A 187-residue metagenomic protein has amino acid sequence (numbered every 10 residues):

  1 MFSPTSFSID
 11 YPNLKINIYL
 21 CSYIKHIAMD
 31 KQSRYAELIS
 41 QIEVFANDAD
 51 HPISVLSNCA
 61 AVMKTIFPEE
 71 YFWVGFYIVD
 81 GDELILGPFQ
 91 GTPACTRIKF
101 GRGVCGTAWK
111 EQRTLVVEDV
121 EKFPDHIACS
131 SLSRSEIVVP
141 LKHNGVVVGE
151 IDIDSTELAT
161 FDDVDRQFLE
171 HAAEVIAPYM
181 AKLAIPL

Functional and structural regions predicted by a protein language model:
M1-A28: N-terminal amphipathic/basic-hydrophobic helices that include classical n-h-c signal peptides and signal-anchor
N17, Y23-P88, H171, Y179-L187: Intrinsically disordered, low-complexity terminal regulatory regions
W73, V138, E150: Short hydrophobic/aromatic beta-strand element in the GNAT-like acyltransferase core that lines or flanks the acyl-donor
V79-S131: Regulatory sensory and allosteric helical modules in signal-transduction proteins and certain transcription factors
S135-K142: A short, aliphatic-rich beta-strand micro-motif
K142-S155: Sensory-domain boundary capping and coupling elements
D154-A172, M180-L187: Regulatory loop-to-helix N-cap segments in sensory/regulatory domains that couple ligand/signal detection
